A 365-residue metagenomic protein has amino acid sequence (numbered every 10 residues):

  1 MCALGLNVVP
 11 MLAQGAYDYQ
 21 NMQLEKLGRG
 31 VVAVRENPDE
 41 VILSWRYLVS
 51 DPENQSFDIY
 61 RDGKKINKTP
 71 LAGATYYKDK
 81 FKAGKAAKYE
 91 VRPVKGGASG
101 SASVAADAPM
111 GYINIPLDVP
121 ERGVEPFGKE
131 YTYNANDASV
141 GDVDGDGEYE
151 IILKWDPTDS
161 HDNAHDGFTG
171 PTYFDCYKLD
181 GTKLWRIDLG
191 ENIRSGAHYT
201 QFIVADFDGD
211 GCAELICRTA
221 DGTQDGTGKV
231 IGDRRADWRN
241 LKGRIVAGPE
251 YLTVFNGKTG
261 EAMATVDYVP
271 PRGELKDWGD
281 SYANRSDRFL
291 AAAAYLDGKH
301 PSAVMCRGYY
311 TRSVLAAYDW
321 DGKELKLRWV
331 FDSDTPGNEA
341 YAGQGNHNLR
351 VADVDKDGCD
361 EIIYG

Functional and structural regions predicted by a protein language model:
M1-V8: Bacterial N-terminal signal peptides
V9-A13: Sec/Tat signal peptide C-region and signal peptidase I cleavage site
A16-E25: Proline/serine/threonine-rich low-complexity linkers at boundaries of modular beta-sandwich domains
L24-G28, P38-E40, Y47-P52, K64 (+1 more regions): Beta-propeller-forming repeat regions
A33-N37: Short, solvent-exposed loop/linker segments at the N-terminal edge of repeated beta-sheet extracellular domains
S56-I59: Short beta-strand elements bearing conserved aromatic residues within extracellular beta-rich modules
